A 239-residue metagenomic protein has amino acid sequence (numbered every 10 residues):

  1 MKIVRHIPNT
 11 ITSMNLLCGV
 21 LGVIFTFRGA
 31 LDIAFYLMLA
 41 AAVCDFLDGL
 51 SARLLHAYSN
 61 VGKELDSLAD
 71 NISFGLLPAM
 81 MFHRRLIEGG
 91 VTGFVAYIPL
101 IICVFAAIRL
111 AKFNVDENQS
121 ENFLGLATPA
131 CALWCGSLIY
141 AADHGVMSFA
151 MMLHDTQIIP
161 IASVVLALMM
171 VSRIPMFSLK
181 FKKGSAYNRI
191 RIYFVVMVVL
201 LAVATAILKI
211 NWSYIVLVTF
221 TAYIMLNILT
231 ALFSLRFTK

Functional and structural regions predicted by a protein language model:
M1-F46, A202-A206, I210-T219, Y223-K239: Topogenic membrane-insertion module of multi-pass membrane proteins
M1-T10, V61-S67, L179-I190: Short, amphipathic, aromatic/basic-enriched membrane-interface segments that mark the entry/exit of transmembrane
I3-I11, C18-L31, Y36, G90-E121 (+1 more regions): "…together with the soluble PPM/PP2C metallo-phosphatase catalytic core" -> "…together with the soluble PPM/PP2C
P8-T12, L54-F113: Multi-pass membrane catalytic core of lipid/isoprenoid biosynthesis enzymes
N9-L16, N71-S73, A186-V198: Short hydrophobic alpha-helical membrane-embedded segments
L21-Y36, L76-Y97, L138-I158, A206-S213: Helix-coil boundary and interhelical linker segments in multi-pass alpha-helical membrane proteins
H56-N60, I87-G90, N114-E121, F149-A150 (+2 more regions): Membrane-interface helix caps and helix-loop-helix hairpins in membrane proteins
L124-K239: C-terminal membrane-associated helical module and adjoining short loops/tails
